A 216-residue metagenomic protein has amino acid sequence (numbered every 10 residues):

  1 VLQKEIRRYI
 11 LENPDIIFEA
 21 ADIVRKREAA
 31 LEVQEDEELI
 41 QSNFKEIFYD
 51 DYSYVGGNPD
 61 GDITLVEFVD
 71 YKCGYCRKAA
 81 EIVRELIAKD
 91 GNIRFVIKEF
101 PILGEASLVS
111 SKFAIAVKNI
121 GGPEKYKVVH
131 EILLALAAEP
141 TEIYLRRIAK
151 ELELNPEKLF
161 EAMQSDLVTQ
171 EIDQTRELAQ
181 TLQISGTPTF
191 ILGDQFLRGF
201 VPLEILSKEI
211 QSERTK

Functional and structural regions predicted by a protein language model:
V1-N43: N-terminal targeting signals for export/organelle localization
V1-R7, R27, L31, R147-K216: C-terminal cap of thioredoxin/glutaredoxin-like
L2, I6, N13, I17-A20 (+11 more regions): Stable alpha-helical elements in mature extracytoplasmic
A21, R25, E32, Y52-V55 (+2 more regions): Amphipathic alpha-helical segments
I23, I132-L136, A162-D166: Short acidic/histidine-centered micro-motifs embedded in hydrophobic/aromatic stretches that mark compact functional
K45-I63, I87: A short beta-strand-turn-helix
V66, Y71, R77-N155, Q180-S185: Structural alpha/beta surface segment adjacent to cysteine/selenocysteine redox centers across thiol/disulfide enzymes
Y75, E105-A106, E171, R198: Secondary-structure boundary/capping motif
